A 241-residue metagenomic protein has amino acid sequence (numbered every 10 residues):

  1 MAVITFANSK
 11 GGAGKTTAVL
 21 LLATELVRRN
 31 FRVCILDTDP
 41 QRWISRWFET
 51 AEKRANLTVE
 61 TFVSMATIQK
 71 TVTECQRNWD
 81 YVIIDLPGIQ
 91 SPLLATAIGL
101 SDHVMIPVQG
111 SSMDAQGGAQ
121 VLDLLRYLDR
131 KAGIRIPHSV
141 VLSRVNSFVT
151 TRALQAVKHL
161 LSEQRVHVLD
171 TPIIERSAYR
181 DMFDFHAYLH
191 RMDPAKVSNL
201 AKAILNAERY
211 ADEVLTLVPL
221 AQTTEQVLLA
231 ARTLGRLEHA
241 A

Functional and structural regions predicted by a protein language model:
V3, A7-K10, L20-P92, D184 (+1 more regions): P-loop/Walker-type NTP enzyme "switch/lid" segment
K15: Conserved lysine of the Walker
L93-S112: Inter-motif core of Ras-like GTPase G domains
Q109-G110, P137-R152, P172-M182: G-domain G4 guanine-recognition motif of GTPases
A119-G133: Conserved C-terminal guanine-recognition region of P-loop GTPase G domains, centered on the G4
V157-R191: Beta-strand-loop-alpha "switch" segments that mediate conformational coupling across diverse proteins
D181-E208: Inter-lobe coupling/hinge region of RecA-like P-loop helicase motors
